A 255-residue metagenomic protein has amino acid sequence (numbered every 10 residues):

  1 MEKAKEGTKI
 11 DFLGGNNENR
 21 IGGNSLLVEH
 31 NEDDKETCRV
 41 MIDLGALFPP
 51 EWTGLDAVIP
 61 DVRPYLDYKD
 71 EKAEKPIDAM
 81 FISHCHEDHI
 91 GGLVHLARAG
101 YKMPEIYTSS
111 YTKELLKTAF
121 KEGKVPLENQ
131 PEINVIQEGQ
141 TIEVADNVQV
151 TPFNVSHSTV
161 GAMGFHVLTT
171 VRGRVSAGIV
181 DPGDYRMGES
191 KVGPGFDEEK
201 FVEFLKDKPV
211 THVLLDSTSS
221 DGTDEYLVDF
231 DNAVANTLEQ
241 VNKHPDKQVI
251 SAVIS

Functional and structural regions predicted by a protein language model:
M1-A79, H86-S255: His/Asp/Glu-rich metal-coordinating catalytic cores of metallo-dependent phosphodiesterases/hydrolases acting on
